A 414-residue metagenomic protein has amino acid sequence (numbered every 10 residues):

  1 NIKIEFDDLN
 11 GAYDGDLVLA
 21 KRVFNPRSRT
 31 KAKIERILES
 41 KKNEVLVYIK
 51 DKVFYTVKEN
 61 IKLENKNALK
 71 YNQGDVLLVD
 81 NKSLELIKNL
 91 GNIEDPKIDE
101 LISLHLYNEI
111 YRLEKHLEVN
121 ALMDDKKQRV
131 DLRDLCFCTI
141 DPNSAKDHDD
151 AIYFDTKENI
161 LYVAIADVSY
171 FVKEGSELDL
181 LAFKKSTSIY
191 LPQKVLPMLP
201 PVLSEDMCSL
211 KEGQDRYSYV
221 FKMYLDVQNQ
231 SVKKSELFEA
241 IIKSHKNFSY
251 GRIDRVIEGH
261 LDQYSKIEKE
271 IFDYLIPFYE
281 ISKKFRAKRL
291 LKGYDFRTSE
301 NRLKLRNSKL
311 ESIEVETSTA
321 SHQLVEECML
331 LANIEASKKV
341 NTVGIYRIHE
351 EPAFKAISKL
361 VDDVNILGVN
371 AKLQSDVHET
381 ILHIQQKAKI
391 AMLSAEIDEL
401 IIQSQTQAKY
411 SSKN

Functional and structural regions predicted by a protein language model:
N1, K52-V57, K222, N301-K304 (+1 more regions): Short polybasic amphipathic segments
N1-I165, S169-D215, K309: Charge-lined substrate channels and their catalytic hotspots, especially those that engage the 3′ end of RNA
K3, L19, L78, E85 (+10 more regions): Structured core elements
L78, I87, D141, Y153 (+14 more regions): Short, well-ordered alpha-helical packing segments
R133, A145, L161-A164, K184 (+9 more regions): Active-site-proximal structural scaffolding
D141-S144, T156, V195, M223-L225 (+4 more regions): Short, flexible loop/turn elements at secondary-structure junctions
I189-L290: Conserved catalytic alpha/beta cores of large enzymes that bind or transform nucleotide phosphates and polynucleotides
R252, E268-N414: Append "with occasional cross-activation on large, charged helical scaffolds in nucleic-acid assemblies
